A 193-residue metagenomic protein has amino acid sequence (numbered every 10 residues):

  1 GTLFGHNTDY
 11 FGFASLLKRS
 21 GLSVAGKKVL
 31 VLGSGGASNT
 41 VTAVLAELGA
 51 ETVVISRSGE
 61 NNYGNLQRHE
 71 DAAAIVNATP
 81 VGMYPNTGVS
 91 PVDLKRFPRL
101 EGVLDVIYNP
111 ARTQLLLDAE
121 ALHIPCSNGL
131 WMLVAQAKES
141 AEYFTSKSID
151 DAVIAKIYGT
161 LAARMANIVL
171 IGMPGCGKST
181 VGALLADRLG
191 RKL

Functional and structural regions predicted by a protein language model:
G1-S20, P110-R112, L122, G129-V134: Phosphate/diphosphate ligand-binding glycine-rich loop within oxidoreductases
N7-Y10, L17, G26-A46, G172-P174: Glycine-rich adenosine-cofactor-binding loop
E47-Y63: NAD(P)-binding Rossmann-fold cofactor-contacting core
N61-S127: Rossmann-like adenosine-cofactor binding region
V106-A166: Adenosine-phosphate binding glycine-rich loop
K178: Conserved lysine of the Walker
V181: Hydrophobic positions on the alpha1 helix immediately C-terminal to the Walker A/P-loop
